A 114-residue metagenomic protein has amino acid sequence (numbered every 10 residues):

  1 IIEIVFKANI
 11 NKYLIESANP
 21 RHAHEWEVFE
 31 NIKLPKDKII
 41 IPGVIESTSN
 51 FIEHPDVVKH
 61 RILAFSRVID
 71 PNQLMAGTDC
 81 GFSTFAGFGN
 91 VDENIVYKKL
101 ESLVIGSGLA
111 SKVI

Functional and structural regions predicted by a protein language model:
I1-I114: Domain-level signal for soluble alpha/beta catalytic cores
